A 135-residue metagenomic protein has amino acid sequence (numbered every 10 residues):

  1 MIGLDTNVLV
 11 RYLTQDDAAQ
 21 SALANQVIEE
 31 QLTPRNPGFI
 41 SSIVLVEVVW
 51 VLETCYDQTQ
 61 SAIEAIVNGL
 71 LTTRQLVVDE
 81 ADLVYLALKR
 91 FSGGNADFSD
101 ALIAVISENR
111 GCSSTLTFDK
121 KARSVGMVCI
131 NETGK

Functional and structural regions predicted by a protein language model:
M1-I40, C55-S61, K120, T133-K135: Short, well-structured N-terminal submotif of metal-dependent ribonuclease cores
D5, E47, D100, D119: Acidic active-site catalytic centers that drive phospho-/nucleotidyl reactions and related ester hydrolyses
T6, S42, A81, D100-A101: Conserved glycosyltransferase catalytic-site signature
R35-N36, A96, C112: Short, high-confidence coil segments that cap the C-terminus of an alpha-helix and link into the following beta-strand
S42, I66-G93: Acidic catalytic patch
A104-K135: Acidic, PIN/NYN-like endoribonuclease modules and their adjacent C-terminal/linker elements
